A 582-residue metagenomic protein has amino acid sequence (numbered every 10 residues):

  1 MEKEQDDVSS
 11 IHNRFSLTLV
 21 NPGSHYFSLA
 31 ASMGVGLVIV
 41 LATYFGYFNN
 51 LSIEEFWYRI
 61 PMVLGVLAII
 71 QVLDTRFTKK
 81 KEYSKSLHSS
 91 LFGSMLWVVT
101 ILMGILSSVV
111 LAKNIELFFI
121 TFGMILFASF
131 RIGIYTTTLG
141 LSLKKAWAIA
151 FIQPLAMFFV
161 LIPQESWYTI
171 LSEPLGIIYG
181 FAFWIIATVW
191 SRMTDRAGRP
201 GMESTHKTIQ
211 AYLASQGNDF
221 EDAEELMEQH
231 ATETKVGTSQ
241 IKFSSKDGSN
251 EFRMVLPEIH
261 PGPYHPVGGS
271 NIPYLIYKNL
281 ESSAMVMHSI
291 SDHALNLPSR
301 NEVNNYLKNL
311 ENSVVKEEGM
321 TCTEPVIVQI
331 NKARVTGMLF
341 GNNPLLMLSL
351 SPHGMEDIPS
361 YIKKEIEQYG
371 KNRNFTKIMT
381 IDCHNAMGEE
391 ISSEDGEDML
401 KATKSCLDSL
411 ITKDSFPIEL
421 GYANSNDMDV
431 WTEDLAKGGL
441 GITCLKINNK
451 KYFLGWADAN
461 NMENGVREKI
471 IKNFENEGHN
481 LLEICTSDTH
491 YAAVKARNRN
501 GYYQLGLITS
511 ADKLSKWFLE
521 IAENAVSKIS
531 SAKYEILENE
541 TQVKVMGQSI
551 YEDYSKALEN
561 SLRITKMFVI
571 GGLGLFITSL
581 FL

Functional and structural regions predicted by a protein language model:
E2-L582: Terminal domain-initiation and capping elements
